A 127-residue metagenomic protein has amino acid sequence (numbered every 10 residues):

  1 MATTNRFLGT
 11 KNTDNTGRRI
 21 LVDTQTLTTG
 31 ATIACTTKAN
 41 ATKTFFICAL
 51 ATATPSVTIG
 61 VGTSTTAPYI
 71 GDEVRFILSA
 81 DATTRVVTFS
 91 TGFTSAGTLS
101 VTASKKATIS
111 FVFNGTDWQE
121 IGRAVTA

Functional and structural regions predicted by a protein language model:
A2-T88, A107, V112-A127: Exposed extracellular interaction/assembly regions and N-terminal maturation sites
T63-T65, A96-V101: Beta-strand-rich interaction surfaces with strong enrichment in secreted/lumenal proteins
F89-G97: Short edge-strand/loop segments of extracellular domains
V101-A107: Extracellular carbohydrate recognition and processing domains and analogous Trp-centered ligand-binding platforms
